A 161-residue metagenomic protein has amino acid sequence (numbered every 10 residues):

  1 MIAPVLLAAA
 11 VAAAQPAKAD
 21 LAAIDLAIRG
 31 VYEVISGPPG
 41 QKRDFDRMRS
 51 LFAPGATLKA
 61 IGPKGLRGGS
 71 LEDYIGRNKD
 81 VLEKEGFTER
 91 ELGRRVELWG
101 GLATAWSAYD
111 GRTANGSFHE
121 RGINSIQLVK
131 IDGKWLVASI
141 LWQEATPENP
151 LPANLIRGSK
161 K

Functional and structural regions predicted by a protein language model:
I2-Q15: Hydrophobic h-region of N-terminal signal peptides that target proteins for export in Gram-negative bacteria
A12-S50, I156-K160: Short, low-complexity N-terminal intrinsically disordered segments enriched in polar/charged residues
Q15, T57-L58, G65, G69-S117: Surface-exposed, charged secondary-structure patches
V31, M48, A56, A105 (+1 more regions): Hydrophobic pocket/interface hotspot
P39-R67: N-terminal, post-signal-peptide region of Sec/Tat-exported proteins
G62-K64, S107-Y109, N124, L141-W142: A mature extracytoplasmic/lumenal domain signature
R121-P150: Short beta-strand edge/turn micro-motifs at domain boundaries
T146-K161: Short, low-complexity, Pro/Ser/Thr/Gly-rich segments in the mature regions of secreted, periplasmic
